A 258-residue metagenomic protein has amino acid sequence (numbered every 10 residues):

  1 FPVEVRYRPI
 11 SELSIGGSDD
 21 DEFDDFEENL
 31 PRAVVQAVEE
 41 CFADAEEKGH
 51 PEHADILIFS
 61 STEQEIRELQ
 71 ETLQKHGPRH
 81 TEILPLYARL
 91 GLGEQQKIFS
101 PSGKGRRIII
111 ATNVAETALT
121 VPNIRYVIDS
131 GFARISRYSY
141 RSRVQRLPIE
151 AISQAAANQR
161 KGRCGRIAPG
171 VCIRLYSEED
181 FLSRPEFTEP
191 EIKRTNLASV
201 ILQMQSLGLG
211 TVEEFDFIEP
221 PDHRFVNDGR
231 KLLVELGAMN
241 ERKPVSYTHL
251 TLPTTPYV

Functional and structural regions predicted by a protein language model:
F1-S246: P-loop NTPase motor module signature
H249-V258: Single conserved hydrophobic/aromatic residue that forms the stacking wall/gate of nucleotide- or nucleobase-binding
